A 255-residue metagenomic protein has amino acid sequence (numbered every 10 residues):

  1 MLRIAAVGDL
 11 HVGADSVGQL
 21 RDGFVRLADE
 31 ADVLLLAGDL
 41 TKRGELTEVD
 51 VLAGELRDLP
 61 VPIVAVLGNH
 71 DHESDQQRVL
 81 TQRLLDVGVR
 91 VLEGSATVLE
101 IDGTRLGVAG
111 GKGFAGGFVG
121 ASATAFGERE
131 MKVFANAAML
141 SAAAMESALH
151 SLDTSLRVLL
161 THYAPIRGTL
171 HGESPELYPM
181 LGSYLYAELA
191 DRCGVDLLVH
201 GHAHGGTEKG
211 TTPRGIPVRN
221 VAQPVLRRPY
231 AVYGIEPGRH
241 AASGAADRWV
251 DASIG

Functional and structural regions predicted by a protein language model:
M1, L99-D102, H171, Y178 (+2 more regions): Binuclear metal-dependent phosphoesterase catalytic core
M1-P62, H72-V79, M131, A135 (+2 more regions): N-terminal active-site segment of His-dependent metallophosphoesterases
R3, E30, D153-S155, G194: Short loop/turn motifs at secondary-structure junctions
A6-G8, L34-D39, I63-N69, R90-S95 (+3 more regions): Active-site neighborhood of phospho(di)ester-bond hydrolases with catalytic His/Asp-centered motifs
L10-V12, D75-L181, A222-P224, I235-G238: Conserved catalytic scaffold of divalent metal-dependent phosphoesterases
H11-D15, T41-L46, N69-L80, V98-I101 (+4 more regions): Active-site environment of divalent metal-dependent phosphoester hydrolases
L59, V87, R214-I216: Short, structured coil segments at secondary-structure junctions
